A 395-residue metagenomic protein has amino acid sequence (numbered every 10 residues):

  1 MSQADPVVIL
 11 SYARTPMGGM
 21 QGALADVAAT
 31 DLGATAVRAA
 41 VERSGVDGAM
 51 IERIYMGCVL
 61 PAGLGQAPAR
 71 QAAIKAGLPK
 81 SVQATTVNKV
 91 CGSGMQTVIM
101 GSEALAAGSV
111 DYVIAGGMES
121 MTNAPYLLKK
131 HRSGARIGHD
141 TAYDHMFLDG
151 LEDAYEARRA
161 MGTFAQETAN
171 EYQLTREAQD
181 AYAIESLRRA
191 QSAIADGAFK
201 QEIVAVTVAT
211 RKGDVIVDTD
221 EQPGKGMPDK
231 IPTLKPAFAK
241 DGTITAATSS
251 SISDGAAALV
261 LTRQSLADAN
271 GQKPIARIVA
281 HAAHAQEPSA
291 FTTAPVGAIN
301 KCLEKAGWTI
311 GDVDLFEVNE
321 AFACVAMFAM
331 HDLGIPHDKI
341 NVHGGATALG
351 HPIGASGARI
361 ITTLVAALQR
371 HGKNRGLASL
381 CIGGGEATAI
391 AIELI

Functional and structural regions predicted by a protein language model:
M1-T30, A39, P228-T293, G297 (+4 more regions): Condensing-enzyme catalytic core mediating Claisen C-C bond formation in acyl metabolism
S2-L64, P68-A72, A76, K80-Q83 (+5 more regions): Conserved active-site "lid/cap" helical segment
R14-T15, A25-A34, R43, A178-A269 (+2 more regions): N-terminal extracellular/periplasmic Venus flytrap/periplasmic-binding protein-like
C58-Y112, Y155-M161, K225-S251, D332-R359 (+2 more regions): Conserved catalytic cysteine-centered active-site region of acyl-thioester-dependent Claisen-condensing enzymes
V87-E119, A169-A198, A258-S265, M330 (+2 more regions): Active-site-proximal alpha-helical scaffold in enzymes
Y112-T168: Flexible glycine-/small-residue-enriched beta->alpha junction loops that bind anionic phosphate/pyrophosphate groups
T163-Q166, E202-V204, V279-A348: Active-site pocket-lining segment
